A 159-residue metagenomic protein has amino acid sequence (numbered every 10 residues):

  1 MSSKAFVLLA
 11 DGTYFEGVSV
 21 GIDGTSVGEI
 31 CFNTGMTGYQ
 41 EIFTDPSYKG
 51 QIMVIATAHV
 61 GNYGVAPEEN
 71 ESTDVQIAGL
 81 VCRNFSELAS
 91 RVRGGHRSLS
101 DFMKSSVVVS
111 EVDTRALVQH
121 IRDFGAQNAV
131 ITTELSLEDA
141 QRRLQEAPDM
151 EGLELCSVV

Functional and structural regions predicted by a protein language model:
M1-V159: RNA-binding accessory domains that recognize and position tRNA/RNA substrates
